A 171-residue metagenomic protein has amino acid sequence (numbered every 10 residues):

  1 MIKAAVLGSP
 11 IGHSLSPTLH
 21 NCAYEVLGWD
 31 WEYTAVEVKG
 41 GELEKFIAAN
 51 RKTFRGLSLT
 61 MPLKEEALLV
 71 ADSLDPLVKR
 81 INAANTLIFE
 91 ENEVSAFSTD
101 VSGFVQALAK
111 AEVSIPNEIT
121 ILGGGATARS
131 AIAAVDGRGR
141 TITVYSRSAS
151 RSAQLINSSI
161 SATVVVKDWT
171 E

Functional and structural regions predicted by a protein language model:
I2-A111: Phosphate/diphosphate ligand-binding glycine-rich loop within oxidoreductases
G8, A96-V101, L108, E112-D136 (+1 more regions): Glycine-rich adenosine-cofactor-binding loop
L15-Y24, A126, S130, A134 (+1 more regions): Short, solvent-exposed amphipathic alpha-helices that sit in or adjacent to ligand/effector-binding or catalytic
E37-K39, S148, D168: Conserved acidic residues
E66-A67, S130, Q154: Phosphate- and divalent-cation-binding pockets in alpha/beta enzyme and binding domains that engage nucleotide-derived
R138-S159: NAD(P)-binding Rossmann-fold cofactor-contacting core
I160-E171: Short acidic low-complexity segments
